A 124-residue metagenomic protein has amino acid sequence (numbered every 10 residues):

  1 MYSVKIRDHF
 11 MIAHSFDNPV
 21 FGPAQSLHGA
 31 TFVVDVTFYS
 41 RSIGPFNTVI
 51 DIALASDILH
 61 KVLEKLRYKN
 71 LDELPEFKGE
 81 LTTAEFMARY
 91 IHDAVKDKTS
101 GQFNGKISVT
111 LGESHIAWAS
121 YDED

Functional and structural regions predicted by a protein language model:
M1-D124: Charge-rich, low-complexity N-terminal segments
